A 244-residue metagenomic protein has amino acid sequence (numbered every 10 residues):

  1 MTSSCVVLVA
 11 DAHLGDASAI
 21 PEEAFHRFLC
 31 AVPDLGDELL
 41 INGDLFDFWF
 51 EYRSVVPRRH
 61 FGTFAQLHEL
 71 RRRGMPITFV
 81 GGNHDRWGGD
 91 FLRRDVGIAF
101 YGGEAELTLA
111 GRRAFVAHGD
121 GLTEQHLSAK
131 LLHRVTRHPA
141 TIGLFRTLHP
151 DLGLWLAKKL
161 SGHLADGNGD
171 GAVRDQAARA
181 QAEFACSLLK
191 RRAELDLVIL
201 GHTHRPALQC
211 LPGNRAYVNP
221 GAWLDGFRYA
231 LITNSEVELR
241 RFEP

Functional and structural regions predicted by a protein language model:
M1-V7, L107-F115, L211-A216: Beta-strand-turn-beta hairpins that frame and shape the catalytic cleft of phosphate-ester-processing enzymes
T2-C5, L14-L109: Core catalytic region of metal-dependent phosphoesterases/phosphodiesterases, especially metallo-beta-lactamase-like
S4-D11, D44-F46, W155-N168: Short, basic/glycine-rich phosphate-binding loops at helix/coil junctions that contact nucleotide phosphates
V6-L8, L39-I41, F115, I199: Residue-level marker for buried hydrophobic side chains located in beta-strands that build the well-ordered beta-sheet
A10-H13, D44-L45, N83-H84, G119-D120 (+2 more regions): Active-site metal-binding loops of divalent metal-dependent hydrolases
D16, W49, W87-G88, T123 (+3 more regions): Hydrophobic positions within alpha-helical membrane elements
D95-G102, F115, D120, E124-L132 (+2 more regions): Conserved beta-sheet core of the metallophosphoesterase superfamily
G119-Q181: Active-site-proximal loop/helix segment associated with metal-binding centers of metalloenzymes
